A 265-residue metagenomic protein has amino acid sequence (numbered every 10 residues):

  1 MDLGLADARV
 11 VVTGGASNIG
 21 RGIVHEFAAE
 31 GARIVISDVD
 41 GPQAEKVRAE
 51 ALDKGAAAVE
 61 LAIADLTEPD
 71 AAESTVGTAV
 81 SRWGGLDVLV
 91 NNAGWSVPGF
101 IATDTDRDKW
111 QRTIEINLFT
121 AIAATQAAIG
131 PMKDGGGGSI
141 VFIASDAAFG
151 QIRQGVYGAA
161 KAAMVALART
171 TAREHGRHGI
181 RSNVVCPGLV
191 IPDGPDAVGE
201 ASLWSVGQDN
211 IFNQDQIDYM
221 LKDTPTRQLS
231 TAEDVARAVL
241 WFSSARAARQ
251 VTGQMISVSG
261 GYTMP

Functional and structural regions predicted by a protein language model:
L3-V35: Canonical Rossmann dinucleotide-binding motif of NAD(H)/NADP(H)-dependent dehydrogenases/reductases, specifically
G85, G176, R181, A247-T252: Short, small/polar-rich loop/turn modules that mediate ligand/substrate recognition or access, typified
F100-A102, D106-I114, M220: Substrate-binding pocket helix/loop in short-chain dehydrogenase/reductase
I122, Q228-V258, T263: C-terminal substrate-recognition "lid" of short-chain dehydrogenase/reductases
T125, A160, A168: Active-site helix of classical SDR
G130, R173-E174: Alpha-helical segment proximal to the catalytic Tyr-Lys
S145: Residue(s) in the substrate-gating loop at a strand-loop-helix junction that position the organic substrate next
